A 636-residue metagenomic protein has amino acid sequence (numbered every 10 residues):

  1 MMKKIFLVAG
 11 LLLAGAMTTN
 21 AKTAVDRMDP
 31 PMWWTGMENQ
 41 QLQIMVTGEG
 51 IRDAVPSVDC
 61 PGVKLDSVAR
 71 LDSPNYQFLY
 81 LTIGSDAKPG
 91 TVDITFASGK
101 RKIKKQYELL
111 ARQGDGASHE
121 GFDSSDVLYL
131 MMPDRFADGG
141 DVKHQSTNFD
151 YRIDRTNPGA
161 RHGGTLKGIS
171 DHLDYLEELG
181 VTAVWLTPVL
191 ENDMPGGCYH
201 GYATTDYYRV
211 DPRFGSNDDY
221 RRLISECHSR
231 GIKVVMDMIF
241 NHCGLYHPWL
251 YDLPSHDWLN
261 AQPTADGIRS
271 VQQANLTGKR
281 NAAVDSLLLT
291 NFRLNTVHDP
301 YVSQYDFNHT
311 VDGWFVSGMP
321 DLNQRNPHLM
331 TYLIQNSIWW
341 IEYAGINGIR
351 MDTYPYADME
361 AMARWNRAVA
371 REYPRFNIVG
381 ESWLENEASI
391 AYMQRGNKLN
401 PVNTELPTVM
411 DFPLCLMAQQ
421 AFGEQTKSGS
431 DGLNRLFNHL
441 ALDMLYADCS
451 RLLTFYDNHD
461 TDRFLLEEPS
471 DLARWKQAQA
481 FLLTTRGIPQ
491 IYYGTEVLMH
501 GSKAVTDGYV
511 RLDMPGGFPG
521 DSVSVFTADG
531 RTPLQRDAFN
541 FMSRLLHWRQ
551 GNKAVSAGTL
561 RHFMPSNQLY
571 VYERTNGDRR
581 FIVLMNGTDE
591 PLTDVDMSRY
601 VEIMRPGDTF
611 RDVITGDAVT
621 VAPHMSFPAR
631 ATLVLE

Functional and structural regions predicted by a protein language model:
M1-D26: Bacterial Sec-dependent N-terminal signal peptides
M2, F6, A21, R101-I103 (+3 more regions): Carbohydrate-interacting/catalytic domains
K22-D53, K105, L109-G114, S118: Beta-strand/beta-sandwich contexts
M37-K100: Immunoglobulin-like IPT/TIG beta-sandwich domains and homologous Ig-like subdomains
M131, L176, L186, Y207 (+10 more regions): Conserved, mostly hydrophobic/aromatic
F136-T182, L186-I338, Y343, M362-R371 (+3 more regions): Substrate-binding/active-site clefts of carbohydrate-active enzymes
I224, H242, Y251, N336-I338 (+9 more regions): Active-site-proximal helices and loops of the catalytic beta/alpha 8
A447-S470: Active-site clefts of carbohydrate-active enzymes
